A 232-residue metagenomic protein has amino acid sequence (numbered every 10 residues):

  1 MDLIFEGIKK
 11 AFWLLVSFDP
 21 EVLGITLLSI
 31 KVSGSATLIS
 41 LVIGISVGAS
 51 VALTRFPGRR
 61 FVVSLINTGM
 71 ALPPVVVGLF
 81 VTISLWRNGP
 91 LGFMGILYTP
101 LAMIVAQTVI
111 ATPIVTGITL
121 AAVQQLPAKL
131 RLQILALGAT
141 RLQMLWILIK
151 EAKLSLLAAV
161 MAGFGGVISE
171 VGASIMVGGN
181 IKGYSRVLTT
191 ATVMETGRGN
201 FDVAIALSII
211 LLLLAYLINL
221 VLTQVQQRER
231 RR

Functional and structural regions predicted by a protein language model:
M1-K9, F56-R59, V221-R232: Transmembrane alpha-helical segments of polytopic membrane transport and secretion proteins
M1-T37, L53-F56, L148, G197-N200: Periplasmic/extracellular loop-to-transmembrane helix junction in inner-membrane transport proteins
D2-W13, P20, V77-I110, G178-I181: Membrane-interfacial helix termini and adjacent extracytoplasmic/periplasmic loops of multi-pass transporters
L15-S17, I175-Y216, L220-V221: Interhelical loop and adjacent transmembrane-helix boundary motif in polytopic membrane transport permeases
S35-I66, R141, L148-I149, L222-Q224: Transmembrane-helix boundary motif in ABC transporter permease subunits
I43, V47, I66-P74, I96-L120 (+3 more regions): Faces of alpha-helical transmembrane segments in polytopic inner-membrane proteins
P113, G117-L130, L135-G138, W146-I147 (+1 more regions): C-terminal transmembrane helix and the adjacent membrane-cytosol boundary/short C-terminal tail of inner/organellar
I118-T119, R141-M176, L222, Q227: Transmembrane alpha-helices
